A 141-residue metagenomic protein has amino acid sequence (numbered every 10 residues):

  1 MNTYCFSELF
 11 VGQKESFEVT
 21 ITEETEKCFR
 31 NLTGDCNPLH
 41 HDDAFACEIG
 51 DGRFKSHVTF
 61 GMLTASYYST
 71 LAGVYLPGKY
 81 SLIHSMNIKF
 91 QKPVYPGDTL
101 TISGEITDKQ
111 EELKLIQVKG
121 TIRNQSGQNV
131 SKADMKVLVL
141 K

Functional and structural regions predicted by a protein language model:
M1-K14, P93-K141: HotDog/MaoC-like acyl-thioester-processing domains
M1-S81: Hot-dog-fold acyl-thioester-processing enzymes
V19, G50, K92, S103-G104: Generic detector of bulky aromatic hydrophobic side chains
C28, F45, H84, L113-K114 (+1 more regions): Sparse recognition of residues in long alpha-helices and their boundaries
V74-P96: Mid-chain, well-packed structural core segment of small domains
